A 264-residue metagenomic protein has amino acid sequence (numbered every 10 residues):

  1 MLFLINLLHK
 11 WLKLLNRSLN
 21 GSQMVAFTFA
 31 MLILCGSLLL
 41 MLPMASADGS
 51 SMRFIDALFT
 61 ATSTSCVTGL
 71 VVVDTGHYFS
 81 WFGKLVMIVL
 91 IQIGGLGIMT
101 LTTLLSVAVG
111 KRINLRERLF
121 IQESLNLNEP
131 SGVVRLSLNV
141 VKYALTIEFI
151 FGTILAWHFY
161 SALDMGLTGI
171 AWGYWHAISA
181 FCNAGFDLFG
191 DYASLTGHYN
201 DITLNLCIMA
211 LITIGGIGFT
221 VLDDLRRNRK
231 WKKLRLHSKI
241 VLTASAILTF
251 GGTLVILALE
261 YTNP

Functional and structural regions predicted by a protein language model:
M1-P264: Membrane-proximal intracellular helices of multi-pass ion channels
